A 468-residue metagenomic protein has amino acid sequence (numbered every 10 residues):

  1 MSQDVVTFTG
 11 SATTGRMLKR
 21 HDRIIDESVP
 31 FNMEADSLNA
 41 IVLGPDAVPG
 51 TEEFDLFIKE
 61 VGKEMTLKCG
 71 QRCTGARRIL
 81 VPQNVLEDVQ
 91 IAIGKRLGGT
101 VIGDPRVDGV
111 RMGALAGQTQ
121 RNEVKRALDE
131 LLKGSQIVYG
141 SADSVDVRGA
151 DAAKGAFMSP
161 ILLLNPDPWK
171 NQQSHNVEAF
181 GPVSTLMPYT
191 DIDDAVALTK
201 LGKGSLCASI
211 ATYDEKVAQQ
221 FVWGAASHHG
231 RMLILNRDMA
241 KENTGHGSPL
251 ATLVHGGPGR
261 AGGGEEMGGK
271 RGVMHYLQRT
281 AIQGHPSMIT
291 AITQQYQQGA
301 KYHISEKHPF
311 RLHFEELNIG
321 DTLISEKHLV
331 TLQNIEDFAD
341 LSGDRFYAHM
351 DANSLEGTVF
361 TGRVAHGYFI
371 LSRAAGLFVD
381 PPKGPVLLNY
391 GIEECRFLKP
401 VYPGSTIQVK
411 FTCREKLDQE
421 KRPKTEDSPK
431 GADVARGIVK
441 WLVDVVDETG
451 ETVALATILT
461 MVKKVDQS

Functional and structural regions predicted by a protein language model:
V5, T13-W169, I192-D193, A197 (+4 more regions): ALDH superfamily catalytic-core signature
G50, T185-T190, A211: A structural signal for short, well-ordered beta-strand elements
D143-S159, I192-G284: C-terminal core of ALDH-fold dehydrogenases
P182: Glycine-rich nucleotide-phosphate-binding loops and adjacent flexible coil segments
E306-A365, K464: Catalytic strand-loop segment that frames the active site of acyl-thioester-processing enzymes
P309-I319, F397, V401-S468: HotDog/MaoC-like acyl-thioester-processing domains
E356-E415: Hydrophobic beta-strand-centered segment that forms part of the acyl-chain substrate-binding groove
